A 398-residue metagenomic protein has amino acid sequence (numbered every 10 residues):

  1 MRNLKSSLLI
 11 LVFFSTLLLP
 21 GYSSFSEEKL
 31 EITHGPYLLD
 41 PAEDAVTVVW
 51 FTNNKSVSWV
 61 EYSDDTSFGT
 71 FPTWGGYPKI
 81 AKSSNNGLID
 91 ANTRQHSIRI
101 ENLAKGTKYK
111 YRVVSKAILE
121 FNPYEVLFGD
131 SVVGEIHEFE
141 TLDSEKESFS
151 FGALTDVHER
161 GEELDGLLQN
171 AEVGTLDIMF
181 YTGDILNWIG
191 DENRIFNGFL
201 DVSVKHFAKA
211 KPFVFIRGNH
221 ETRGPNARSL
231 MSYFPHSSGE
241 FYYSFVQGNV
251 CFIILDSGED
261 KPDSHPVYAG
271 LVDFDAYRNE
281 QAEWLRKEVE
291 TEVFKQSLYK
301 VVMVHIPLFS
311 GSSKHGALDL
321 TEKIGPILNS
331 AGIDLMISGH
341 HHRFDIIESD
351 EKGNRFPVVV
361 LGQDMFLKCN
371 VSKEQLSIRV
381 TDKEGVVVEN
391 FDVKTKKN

Functional and structural regions predicted by a protein language model:
M1-L9: Bacterial N-terminal signal peptides that target proteins for export
S15, L19-A153, V173, S372-N398: Acidic, histidine-bearing metal-coordination/catalytic regions of metal-dependent phosphoesterases
R99, K108-E140, N193-F294, K323-N329 (+2 more regions): Extended active-site neighborhood of metal-dependent phosphoesterases/phosphodiesterases
E147-T222: Conserved, compact domain cores that house catalytic/ligand-binding motifs in diverse enzymes and effector modules
S148-F149, D177, Y242, N249-V250 (+1 more regions): Alpha/beta-hydrolase fold active-site loops
G152-T155, I178-D184, K211-N219, V301-H305 (+2 more regions): Active-site neighborhood of phospho(di)ester-bond hydrolases with catalytic His/Asp-centered motifs
E159-E163, N187-D191, R217-N226, D260-S264 (+4 more regions): Active-site environment of divalent metal-dependent phosphoester hydrolases
Y268-F274, E292-M336: Active-site-proximal segments of metal-dependent phosphoesterases and phosphodiesterases across multiple
